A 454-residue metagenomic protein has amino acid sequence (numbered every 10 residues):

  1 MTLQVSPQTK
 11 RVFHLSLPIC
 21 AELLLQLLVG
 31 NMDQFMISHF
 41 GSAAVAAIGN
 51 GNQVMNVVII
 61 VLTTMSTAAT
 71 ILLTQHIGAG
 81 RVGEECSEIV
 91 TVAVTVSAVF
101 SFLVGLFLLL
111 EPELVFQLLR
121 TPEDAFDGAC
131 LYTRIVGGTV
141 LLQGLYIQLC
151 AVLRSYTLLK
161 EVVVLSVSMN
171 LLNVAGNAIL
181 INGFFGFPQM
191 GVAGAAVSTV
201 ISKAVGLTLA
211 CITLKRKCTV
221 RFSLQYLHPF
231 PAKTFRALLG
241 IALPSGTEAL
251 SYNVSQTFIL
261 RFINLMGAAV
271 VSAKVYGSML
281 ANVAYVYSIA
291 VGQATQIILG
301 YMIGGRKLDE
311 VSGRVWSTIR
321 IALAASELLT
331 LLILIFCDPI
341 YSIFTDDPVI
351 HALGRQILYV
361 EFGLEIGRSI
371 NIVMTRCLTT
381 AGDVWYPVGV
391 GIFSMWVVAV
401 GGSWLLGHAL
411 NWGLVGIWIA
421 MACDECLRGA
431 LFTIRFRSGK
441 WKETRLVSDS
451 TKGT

Functional and structural regions predicted by a protein language model:
M1-I19, L73-L141, F187-L243, L299-L364 (+1 more regions): Short alpha-helical transmembrane segments in multi-pass integral membrane proteins
Q8, M32-M36, A44, A69 (+10 more regions): Hydrophobic alpha-helical segments typical of transmembrane helices and their membrane-interface/capping positions
H14-D33, I135, M169, S202-G206 (+4 more regions): Transmembrane helical elements of multi-pass membrane transporters/channels
I19, L23, Q34-F35, I71 (+15 more regions): Transmembrane alpha-helix boundary and packing residues in multipass membrane permease domains and related
L24, L28-A46, F116-E123, G176-M190 (+4 more regions): Helix-terminus/linker motif at the lipid-water interface of multi-pass membrane proteins
L25, V29, D33, I37 (+21 more regions): Alpha-helical membrane-inserting segments
V45-L106, Q143-V162, L260, K274-C337 (+1 more regions): Small-residue-rich hydrophobic transmembrane alpha-helices
S66, V136-S155, V162-N173, A195-A210 (+5 more regions): Short runs within selected transmembrane alpha-helices of multi-pass transporters and secretion channels
